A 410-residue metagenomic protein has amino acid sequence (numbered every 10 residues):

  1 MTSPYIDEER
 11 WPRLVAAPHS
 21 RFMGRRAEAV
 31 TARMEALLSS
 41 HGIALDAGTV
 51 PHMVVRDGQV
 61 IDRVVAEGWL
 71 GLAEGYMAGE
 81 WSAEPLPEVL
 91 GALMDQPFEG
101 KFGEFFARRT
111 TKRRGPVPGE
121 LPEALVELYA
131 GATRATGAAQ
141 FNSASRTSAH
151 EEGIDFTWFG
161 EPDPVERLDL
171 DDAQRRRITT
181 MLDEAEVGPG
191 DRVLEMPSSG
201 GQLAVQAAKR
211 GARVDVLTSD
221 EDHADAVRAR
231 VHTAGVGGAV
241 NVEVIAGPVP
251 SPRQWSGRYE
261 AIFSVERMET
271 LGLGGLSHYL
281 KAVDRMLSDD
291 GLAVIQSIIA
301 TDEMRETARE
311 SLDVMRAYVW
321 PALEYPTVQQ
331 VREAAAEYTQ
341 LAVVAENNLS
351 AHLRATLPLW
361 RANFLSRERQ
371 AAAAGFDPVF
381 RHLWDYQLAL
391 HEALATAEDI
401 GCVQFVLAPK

Functional and structural regions predicted by a protein language model:
M1-R175, T180-D183, V187: Feature captures hydrophobic
P189-S199: Conserved class I S-adenosyl-L-methionine
G200-G211: Conserved SAM-binding loop of SAM-dependent methyltransferases across substrates and taxa, primarily the Class I
G235-S251: Conserved SAM-binding strand-loop segment of SAM-dependent methyltransferases
P250-I262: A short acidic, Gly/Pro-enriched loop at the edge of an enzyme's catalytic core that lines a small-molecule cofactor
S277-D289: A short glycine-rich, Lys/Arg-flanked "PGG" loop and its adjoining helix->strand segment in the class I
D290-I298: Conserved beta-strand signature within the Rossmann-like core of class I S-adenosyl-L-methionine
I299-Q404, A408-K410: Substrate-binding/catalytic lobe of Class I Rossmann-like enzymes that use SAM or dcSAM, i.e., the mid-to-C-terminal
